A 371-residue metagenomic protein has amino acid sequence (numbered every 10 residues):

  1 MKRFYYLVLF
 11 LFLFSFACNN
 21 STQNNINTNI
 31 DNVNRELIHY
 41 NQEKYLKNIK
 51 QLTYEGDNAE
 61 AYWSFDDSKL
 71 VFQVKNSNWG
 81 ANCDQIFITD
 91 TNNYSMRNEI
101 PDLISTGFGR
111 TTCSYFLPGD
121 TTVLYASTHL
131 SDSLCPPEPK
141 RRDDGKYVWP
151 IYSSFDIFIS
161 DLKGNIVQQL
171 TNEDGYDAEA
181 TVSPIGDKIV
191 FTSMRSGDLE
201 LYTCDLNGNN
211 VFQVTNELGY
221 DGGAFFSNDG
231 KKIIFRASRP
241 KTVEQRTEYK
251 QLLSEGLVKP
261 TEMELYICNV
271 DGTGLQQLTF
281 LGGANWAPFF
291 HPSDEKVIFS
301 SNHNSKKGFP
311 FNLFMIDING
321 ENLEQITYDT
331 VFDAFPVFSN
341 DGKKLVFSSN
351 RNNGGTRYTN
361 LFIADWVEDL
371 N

Functional and structural regions predicted by a protein language model:
S15-A17: C-terminal motif of bacterial Sec signal peptides marking the signal peptidase cleavage site
N34-D57, T89-R110, S160-Y176, D205-Y220 (+4 more regions): Multi-bladed beta-propeller domains
L37-H39, I49-A81: Beta-strand-rich domains and repeat architectures in extracellular enzymes and scaffolds, especially beta-propellers
Y54-D57, V74-I86, S105-T111, A126-D156 (+8 more regions): A flexible loop/linker signature enriched in serine peptidases of the S9 family
F65-D66, P118-G119, P184-I185, N228-D229 (+2 more regions): Residue-level detector of Asp-centered blade-edge/turn motifs that repeat once per structural unit in beta-propeller
L70-V71, V123, I189, I233 (+2 more regions): Hydrophobic beta-strand positions that form the internal "hydrophobic ladder" of WD40/Gbeta-like beta-propeller blades
V337-N371: Blade-level signature of beta-propeller repeat domains, shared across WD40, Kelch, NHL, RCC1 and BNR/Asp-box propellers
